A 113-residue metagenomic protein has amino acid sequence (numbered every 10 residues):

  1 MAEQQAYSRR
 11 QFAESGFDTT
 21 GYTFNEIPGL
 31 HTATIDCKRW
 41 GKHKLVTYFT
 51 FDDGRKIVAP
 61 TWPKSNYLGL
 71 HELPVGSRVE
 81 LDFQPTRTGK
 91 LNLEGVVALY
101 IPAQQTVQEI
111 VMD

Functional and structural regions predicted by a protein language model:
M1, Y67-G69, M112: Extended intrinsically disordered terminal tails
M1-G16: A general sequence property marking short-to-moderate contiguous segments in secreted/outer-membrane adhesion
R10-F12, T19-H43: Structural detector for short beta-strands of small beta-barrel domains
F17, S65-Y67, G89: Catalytic phosphate/metal-binding cores of nucleic-acid and nucleotide-processing enzymes, i.e., regions that mediate
I27, W40-G41, F51, T86 (+1 more regions): Acidic surface patches and DE-rich sequence motifs
P28, K64-D82: Short nucleic-acid-contacting surface segments enriched for D/E, G, S/T with interspersed K/R
C37-P63: OB-fold (S1/OB) nucleic-acid-binding surfaces
D82-D113: OB-fold/S1-family single-stranded nucleic acid-binding modules
